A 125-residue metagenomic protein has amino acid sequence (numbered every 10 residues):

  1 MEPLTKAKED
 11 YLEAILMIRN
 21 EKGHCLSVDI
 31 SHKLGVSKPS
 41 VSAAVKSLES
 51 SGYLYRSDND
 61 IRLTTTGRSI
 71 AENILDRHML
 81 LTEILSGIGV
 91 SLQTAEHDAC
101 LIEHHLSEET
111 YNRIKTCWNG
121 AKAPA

Functional and structural regions predicted by a protein language model:
E2-V36: N-terminal helix-turn-helix DNA-binding core of bacterial DNA-binding proteins
Y11, I30, V41-E49: Basic amphipathic alpha-helical segments that dock to polyanions
K33, I70, G87: Residues within the alpha-helical elements of helix-turn-helix
P39, Q93: Key DNA-contact positions within bacterial/archaeal DNA-binding proteins
E49-N59: A short, conserved structural fragment
N59-R77: Basic, amphipathic "hinge/linker" alpha-helix immediately C-terminal to the N-terminal HTH DNA-binding motif
N73-I88, T94, D98-L101, R113: Short, solvent-exposed amphipathic helices
H97-A125: C-terminal regulatory/oligomerization modules of transcriptional regulators
